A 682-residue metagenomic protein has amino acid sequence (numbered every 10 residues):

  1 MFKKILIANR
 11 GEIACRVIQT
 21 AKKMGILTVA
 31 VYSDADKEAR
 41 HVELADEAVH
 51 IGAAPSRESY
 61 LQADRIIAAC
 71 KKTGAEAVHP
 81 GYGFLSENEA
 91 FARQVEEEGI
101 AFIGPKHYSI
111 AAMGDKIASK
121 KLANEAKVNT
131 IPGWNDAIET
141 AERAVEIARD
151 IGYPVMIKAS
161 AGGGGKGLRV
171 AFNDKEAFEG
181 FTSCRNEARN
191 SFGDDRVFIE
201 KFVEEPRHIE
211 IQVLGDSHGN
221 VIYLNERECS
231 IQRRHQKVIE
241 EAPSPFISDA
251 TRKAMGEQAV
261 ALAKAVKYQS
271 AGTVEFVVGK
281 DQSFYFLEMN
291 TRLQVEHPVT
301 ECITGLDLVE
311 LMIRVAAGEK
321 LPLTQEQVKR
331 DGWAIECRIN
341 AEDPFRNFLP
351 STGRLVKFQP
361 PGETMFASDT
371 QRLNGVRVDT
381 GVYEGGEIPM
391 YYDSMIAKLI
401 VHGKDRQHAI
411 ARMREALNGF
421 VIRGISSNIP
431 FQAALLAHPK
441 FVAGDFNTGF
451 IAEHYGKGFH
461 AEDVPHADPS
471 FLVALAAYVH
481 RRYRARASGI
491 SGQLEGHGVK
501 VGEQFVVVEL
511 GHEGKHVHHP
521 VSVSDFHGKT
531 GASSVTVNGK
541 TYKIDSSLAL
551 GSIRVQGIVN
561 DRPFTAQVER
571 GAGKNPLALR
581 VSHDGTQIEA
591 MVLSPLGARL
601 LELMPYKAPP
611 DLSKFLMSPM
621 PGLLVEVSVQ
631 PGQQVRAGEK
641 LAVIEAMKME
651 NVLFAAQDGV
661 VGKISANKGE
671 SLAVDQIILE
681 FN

Functional and structural regions predicted by a protein language model:
M1-V274, V278-H297: N-terminal beta-alpha lobe that positions the nucleotide/phosphoryl donor in ATP/NTP-coupled carboxylate activation
K3, K166, P243, D393-L399 (+1 more regions): Short amphipathic alpha-helical segments
E87-Q94, E336, R346, N447 (+1 more regions): Structured, non-catalytic alpha/beta "coupling" segments that mediate domain-domain communication and provide generic
R149-Y153, G162-G164, N190-D194, E205-R207 (+14 more regions): Short flexible coil/turn linkers enriched for glycine and charged/polar residues that connect secondary-structure
A259, P298-K543, L548, A637 (+1 more regions): Catalytic cores of soluble metabolic enzymes centered on carboxylation/carboxyl-transfer
L323-D331, E453-Y455, F459, E589-S618: Long, charged amphipathic helices and adjacent flexible linkers at domain junctions
K607-N682: Structured functional modules or segments
